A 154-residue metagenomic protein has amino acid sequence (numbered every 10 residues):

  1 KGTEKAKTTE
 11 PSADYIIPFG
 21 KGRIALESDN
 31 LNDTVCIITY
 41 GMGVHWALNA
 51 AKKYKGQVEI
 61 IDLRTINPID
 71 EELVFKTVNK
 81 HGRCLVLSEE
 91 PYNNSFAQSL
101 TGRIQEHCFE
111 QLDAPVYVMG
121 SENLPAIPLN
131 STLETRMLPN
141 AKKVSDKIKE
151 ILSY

Functional and structural regions predicted by a protein language model:
K1-Y154: Thiamine diphosphate
